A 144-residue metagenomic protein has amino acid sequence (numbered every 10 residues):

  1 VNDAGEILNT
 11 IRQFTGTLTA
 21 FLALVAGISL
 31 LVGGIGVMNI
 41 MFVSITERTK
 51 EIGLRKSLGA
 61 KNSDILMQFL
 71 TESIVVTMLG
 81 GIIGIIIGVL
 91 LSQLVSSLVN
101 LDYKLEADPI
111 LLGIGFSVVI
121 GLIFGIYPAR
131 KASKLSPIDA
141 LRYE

Functional and structural regions predicted by a protein language model:
V1-A26: Peri-transmembrane interface segments
N2, S96-N100, S136: Residue-level signal for pocket-adjacent positions within structured domains
A20-M38, F42-S96, N100, K104 (+2 more regions): Transmembrane alpha-helical interface segments in multi-pass membrane proteins
A129-E144: Short cytosolic juxtamembrane segments of multi-pass membrane proteins
